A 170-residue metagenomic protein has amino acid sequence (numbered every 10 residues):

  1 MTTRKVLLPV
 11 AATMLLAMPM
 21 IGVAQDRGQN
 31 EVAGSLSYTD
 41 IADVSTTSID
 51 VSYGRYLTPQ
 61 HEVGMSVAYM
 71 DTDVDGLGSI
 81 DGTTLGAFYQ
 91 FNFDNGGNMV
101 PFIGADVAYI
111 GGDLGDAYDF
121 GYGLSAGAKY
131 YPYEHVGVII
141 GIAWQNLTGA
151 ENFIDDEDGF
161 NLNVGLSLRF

Functional and structural regions predicted by a protein language model:
M1-Q29, H135: Cleavable N-terminal export/targeting peptides
M20-D71, V107, G111, N161-F170: Short glycine/proline- and aromatic-enriched beta-strand/turn motifs that initiate or cap beta-hairpins
R27, T58-Q60, D94-M99, Y131-H135: Outer-membrane beta-barrel channels and translocator barrels
G28-N30, S45-I49, S79-L85, M99 (+2 more regions): Residues that define the transmembrane beta-barrel architecture of outer-membrane proteins
D40-V44, D71-D75, F93-N95, Y109-G115 (+1 more regions): Gram-negative outer-membrane beta-barrel proteins
S52-G54, F88-N92, G127-K129, A143 (+1 more regions): Transmembrane beta-barrel domains of outer membrane proteins
Y69-D75, Y133-F170: Predominantly the C-terminal beta-signal and adjacent terminal strand-loop region of outer-membrane beta-barrel
G76-I110: Helix-adjacent hinge/juxtasegments
